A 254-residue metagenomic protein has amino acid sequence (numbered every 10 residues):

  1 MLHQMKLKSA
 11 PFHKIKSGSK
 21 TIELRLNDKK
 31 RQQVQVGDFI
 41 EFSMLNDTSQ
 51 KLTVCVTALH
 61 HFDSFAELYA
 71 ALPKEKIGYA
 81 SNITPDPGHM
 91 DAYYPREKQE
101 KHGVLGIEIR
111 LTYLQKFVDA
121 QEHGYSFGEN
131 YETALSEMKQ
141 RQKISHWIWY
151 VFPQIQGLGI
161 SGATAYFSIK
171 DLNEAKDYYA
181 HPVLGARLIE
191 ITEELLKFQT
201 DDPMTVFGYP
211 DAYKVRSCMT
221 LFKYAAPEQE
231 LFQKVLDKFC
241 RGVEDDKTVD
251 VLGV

Functional and structural regions predicted by a protein language model:
M1-V36, L111: Compositionally biased, charged N-terminal/linker segments
Q35, T112-Y213: Conserved, aromatic- and glycine-enriched, well-ordered alpha/beta core segments that occur as contiguous structural
G37-L45: Short conserved beta-strand and strand-loop elements enriched in small hydrophobics with frequent Asp/Gly
M44-S49, V151: Short, charged beta-turn/beta-strand-edge "cap" motif at the junction between a beta-strand and an adjacent loop
Q50-H61: Short beta-strand-centered aromatic/proline hotspots
L59-Y69: Short, solvent-exposed beta-strand-terminating loops
E67-T112: Contiguous surface segments at macromolecular interaction interfaces
I189-V254: A charged, amphipathic interaction segment
